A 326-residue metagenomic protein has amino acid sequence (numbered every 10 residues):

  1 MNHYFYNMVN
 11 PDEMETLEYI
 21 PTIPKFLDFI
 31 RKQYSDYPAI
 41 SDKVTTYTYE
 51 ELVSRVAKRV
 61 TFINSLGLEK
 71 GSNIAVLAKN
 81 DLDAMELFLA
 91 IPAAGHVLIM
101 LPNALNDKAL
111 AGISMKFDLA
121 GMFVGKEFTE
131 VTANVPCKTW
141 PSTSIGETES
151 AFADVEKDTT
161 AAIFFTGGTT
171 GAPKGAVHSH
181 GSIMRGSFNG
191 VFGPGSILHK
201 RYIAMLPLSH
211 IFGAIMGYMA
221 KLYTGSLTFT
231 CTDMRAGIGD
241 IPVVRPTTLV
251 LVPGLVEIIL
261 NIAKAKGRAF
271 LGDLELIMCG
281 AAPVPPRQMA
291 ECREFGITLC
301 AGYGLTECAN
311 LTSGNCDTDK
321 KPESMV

Functional and structural regions predicted by a protein language model:
M1-Y47, E51-L66, K70: N-lobe entry segment of adenylate-forming
D12-P21, P141-T160: Flexible, low-complexity linker/hinge segments
Y19, T45, V60-L105: Conserved AMP-binding/adenylate-forming
T48-E50, A161-R185: Conserved AMP-binding A3 loop
F88, I99, N103-T132, E147 (+2 more regions): Conserved ATP-dependent adenylate/AMP-binding module captured primarily in the ANL superfamily
E147-F165, A172, G195-R201: Conserved pre-ATP/AMP-binding loop-to-beta segment of ANL
M184-R201, L208-D273: Conserved AMP-binding/adenylation subdomain of ANL enzymes
T247-L251, I259-P322: Gly/Ser/Thr-rich phosphate-binding loop
